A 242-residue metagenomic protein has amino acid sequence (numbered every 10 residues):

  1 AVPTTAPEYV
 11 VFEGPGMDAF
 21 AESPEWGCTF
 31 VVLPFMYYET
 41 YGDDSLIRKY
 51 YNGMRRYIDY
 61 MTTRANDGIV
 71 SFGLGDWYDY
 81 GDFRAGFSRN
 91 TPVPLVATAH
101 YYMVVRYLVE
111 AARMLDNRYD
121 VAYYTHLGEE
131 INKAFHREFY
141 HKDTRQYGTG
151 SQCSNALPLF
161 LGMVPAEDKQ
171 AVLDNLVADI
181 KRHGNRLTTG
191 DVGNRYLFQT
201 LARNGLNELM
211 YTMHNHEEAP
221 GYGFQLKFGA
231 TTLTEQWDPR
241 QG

Functional and structural regions predicted by a protein language model:
A1-G242: Active-site core of glycosidic bond-cleaving carbohydrate-active enzymes
